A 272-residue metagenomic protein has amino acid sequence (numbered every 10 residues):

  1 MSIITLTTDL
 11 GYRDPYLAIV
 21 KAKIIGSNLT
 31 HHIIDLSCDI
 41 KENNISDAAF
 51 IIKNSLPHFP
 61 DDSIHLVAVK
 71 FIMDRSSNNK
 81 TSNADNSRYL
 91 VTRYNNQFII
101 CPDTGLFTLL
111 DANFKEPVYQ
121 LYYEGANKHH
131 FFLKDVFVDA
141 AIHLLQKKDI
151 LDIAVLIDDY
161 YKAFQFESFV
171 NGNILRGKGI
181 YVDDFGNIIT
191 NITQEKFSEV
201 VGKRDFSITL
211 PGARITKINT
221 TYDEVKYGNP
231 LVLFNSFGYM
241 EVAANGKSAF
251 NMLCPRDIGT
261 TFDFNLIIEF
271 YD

Functional and structural regions predicted by a protein language model:
M1-T8, P15-V69: Alpha/propeptide regions of enzymes that mature by internal proteolysis
S2-T5, H31-I34, S63-L66, Y89-V91 (+9 more regions): Structural motif
T8-L10, L36-C38, A68-F71, Y94-N95 (+7 more regions): Fold-independent oxyanion-binding glycine-rich loops and adjacent beta-strand/coil segments at enzyme active sites
S27-N28, H32, N43-D47, P60-F137: Active-site histidine-anchored catalytic micro-motif
A84-R88, V200-F206, G259-D263: A short, compositionally biased
E124-I192, S198-V201: Anionic-ligand-binding alpha/beta catalytic cores of soluble enzymes and soluble regulatory domains that recognize
I189-D257: A conserved acidic, glycine/proline-rich C-terminal tail/linker
N251-D272: Conserved glycine-rich phosphate/nucleotide-binding loop and adjacent Mg2+-coordinating catalytic segment
